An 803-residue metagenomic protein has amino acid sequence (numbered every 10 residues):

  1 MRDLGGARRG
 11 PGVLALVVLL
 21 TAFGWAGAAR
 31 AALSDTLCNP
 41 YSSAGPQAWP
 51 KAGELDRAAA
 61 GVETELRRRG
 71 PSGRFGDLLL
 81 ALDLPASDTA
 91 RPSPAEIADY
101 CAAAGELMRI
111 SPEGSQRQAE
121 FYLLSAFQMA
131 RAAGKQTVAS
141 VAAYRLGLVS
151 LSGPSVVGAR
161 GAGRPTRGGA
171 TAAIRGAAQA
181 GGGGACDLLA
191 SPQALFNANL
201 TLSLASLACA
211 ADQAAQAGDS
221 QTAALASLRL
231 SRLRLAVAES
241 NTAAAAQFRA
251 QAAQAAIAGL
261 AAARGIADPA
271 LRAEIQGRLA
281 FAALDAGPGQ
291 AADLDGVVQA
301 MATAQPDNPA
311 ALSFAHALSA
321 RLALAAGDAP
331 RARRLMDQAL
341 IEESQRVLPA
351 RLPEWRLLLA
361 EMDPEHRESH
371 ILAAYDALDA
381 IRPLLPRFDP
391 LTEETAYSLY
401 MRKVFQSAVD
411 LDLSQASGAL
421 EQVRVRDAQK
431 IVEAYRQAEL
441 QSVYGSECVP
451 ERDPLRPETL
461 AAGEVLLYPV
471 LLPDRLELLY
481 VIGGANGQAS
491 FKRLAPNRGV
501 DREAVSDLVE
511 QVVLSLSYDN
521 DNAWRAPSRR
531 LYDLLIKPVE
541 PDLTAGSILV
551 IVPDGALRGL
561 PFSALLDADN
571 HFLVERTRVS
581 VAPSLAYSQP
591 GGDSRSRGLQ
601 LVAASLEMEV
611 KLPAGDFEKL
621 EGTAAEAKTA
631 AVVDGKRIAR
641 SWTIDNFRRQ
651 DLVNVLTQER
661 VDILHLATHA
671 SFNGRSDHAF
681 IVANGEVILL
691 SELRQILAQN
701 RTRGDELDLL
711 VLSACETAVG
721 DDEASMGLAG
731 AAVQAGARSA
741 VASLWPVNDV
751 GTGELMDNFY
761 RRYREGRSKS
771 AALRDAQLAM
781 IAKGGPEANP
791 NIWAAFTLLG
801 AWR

Functional and structural regions predicted by a protein language model:
V13-G24: Bacterial N-terminal signal peptides
A48-A52, T64-F75, G105-A119, S150-S203 (+5 more regions): Short coil/turn connectors between adjacent alpha-helices in alpha-solenoid helical repeat scaffolds
P50-E54, P92-E96, G114-S115, G134-K135 (+7 more regions): Short coil/turn linker motifs that delimit alpha-helical repeat modules in TPR/alpha-solenoid proteins
D56-A59, C101-A102, Y144, L188-L189 (+7 more regions): TPR/TPR-like alpha-solenoid signature
R164, I174, A178, T201 (+8 more regions): Alpha-helical solenoid repeat scaffolds used for protein-protein interaction
V449, L460, S490-K492, D554-I663 (+1 more regions): Catalytic-core domains of enzymes
L585, G591-G592, D662-N758: Catalytic cores of nucleophile-dependent amide-cleaving enzymes
T752-R803: An often Trp-containing, charged/polar helix-loop segment at the C-terminal end of enzyme catalytic cores
